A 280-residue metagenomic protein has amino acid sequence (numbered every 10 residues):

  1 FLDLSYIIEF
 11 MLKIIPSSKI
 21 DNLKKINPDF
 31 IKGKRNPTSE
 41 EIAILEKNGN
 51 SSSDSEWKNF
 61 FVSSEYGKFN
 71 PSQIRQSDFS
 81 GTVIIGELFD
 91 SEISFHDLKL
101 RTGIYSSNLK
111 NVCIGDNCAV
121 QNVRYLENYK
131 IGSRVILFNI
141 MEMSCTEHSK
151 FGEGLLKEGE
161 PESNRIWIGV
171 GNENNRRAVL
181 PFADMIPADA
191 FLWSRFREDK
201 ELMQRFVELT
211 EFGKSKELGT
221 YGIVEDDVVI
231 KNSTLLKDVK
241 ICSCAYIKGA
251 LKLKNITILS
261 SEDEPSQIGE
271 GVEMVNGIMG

Functional and structural regions predicted by a protein language model:
D3-G280: Domain-scale signature associated with acetyltransferase and cell-envelope carbohydrate enzymes
